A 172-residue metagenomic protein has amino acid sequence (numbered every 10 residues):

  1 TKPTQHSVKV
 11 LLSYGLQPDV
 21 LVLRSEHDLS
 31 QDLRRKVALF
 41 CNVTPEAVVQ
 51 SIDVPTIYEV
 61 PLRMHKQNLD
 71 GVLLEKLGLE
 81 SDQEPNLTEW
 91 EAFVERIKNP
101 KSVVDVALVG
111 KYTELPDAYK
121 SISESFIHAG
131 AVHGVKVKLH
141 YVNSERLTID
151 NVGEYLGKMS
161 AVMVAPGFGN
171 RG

Functional and structural regions predicted by a protein language model:
T1-G172: N-terminal beta1-alpha1 cap of cysteine-dependent amidohydrolase-like domains
